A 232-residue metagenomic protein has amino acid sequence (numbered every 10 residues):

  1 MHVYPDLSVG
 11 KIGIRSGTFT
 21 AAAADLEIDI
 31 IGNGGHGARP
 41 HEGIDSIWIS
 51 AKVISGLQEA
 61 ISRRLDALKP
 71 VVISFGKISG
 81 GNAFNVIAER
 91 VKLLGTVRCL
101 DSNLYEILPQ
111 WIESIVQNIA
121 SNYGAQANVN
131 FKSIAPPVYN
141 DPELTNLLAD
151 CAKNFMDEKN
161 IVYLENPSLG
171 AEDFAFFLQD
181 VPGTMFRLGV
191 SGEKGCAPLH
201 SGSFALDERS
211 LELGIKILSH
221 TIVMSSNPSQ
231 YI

Functional and structural regions predicted by a protein language model:
M1-A88, S168-E172: Histidine/acidic-residue-rich, glycine-tolerant segments that coordinate divalent metal ions
H2, H36, S50, G95 (+3 more regions): Divalent metal-coordination and catalytic microenvironments
I28-G32, V91-C99, V129-K132: Short, hydrophobic beta-strand segments
S55-S62, N130, I134-V190: Active-site-adjacent substrate-binding region of metalloamidase/peptidase-like peptide-processing proteins
S62-V72, S121-N130, E158-P167, N227-I232: Flexible, glycine/charged-enriched surface loops at secondary-structure junctions
F84-P109: A conserved active-site cap/scaffold subdomain adjacent to cofactor or substrate pockets
I107-Q117, L147: Short amphipathic alpha-helices in soluble, non-transmembrane regions that often serve as interface/regulatory elements
V162-P228: Zn-dependent metallopeptidase/amidohydrolase metal-coordination segment
